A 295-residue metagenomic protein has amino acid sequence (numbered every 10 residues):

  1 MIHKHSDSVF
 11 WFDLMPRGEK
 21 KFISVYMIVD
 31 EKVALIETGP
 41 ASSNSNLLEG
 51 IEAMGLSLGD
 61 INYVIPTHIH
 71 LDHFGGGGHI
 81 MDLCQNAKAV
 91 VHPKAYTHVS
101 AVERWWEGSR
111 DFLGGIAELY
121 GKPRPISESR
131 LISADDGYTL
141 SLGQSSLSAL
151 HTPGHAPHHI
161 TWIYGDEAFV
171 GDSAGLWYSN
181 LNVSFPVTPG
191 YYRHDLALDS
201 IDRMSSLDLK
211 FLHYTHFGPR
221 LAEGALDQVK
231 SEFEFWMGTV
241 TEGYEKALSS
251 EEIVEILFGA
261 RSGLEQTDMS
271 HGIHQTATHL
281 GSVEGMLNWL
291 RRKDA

Functional and structural regions predicted by a protein language model:
M1-M54, W162-D172: Conserved beta-strand hairpin/beta-sheet module of binuclear metal-dependent hydrolase folds, prominently
S8, I28, E37, L47 (+6 more regions): Divalent metal-coordination and catalytic microenvironments
P40-S42, S146-H151, P157-E223: Metallo-beta-lactamase
D60-D72: Metallo-beta-lactamase
F74-C84, A101-V102, E223: Metal-dependent catalytic neighborhoods of phosphoester/phosphodiester hydrolases
V99-L150, D199-D202: Metallo-beta-lactamase
Y191-D199, R203-M204, L212, R220-E251 (+1 more regions): Internal alpha/beta domain cores that form substrate/cofactor-binding pockets in large enzymes and binding proteins
E242-A295: C-terminal regulatory/interaction regions
